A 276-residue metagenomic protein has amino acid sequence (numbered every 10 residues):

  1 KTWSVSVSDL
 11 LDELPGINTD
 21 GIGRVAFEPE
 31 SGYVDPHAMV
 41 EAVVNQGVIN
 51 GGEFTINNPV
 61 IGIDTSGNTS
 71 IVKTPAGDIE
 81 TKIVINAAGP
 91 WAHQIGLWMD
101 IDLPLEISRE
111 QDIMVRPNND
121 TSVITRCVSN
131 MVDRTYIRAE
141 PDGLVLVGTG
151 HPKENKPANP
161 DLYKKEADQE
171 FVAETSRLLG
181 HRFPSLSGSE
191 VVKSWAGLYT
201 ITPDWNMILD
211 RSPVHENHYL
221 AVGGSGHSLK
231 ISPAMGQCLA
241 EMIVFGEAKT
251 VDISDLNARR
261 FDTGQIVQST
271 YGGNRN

Functional and structural regions predicted by a protein language model:
K1-S8, D102-L105, G188, G246-I253: A short alpha-helix-loop-beta-strand transition element characteristic of N-terminal alpha/beta dinucleotide-binding
T2-N50, A158-L162, E216, V222-G224: Helix-loop-beta segment of a Rossmann-like dinucleotide-binding subdomain
W3-V5, E53-T55, V192: General small-molecule cofactor/ligand-binding pocket signal
L14-I22, D64-I71, I201-W205, V214-H215: A short, glycine/Asx- and small/polar-enriched loop/turn that sits immediately N-terminal to a beta-strand
A26-I83: Helical element adjacent to the flavin cofactor pocket in flavoenzyme catalytic cores
P36, R177-N276: C-terminal catalytic lobe of FAD-dependent flavoproteins
D78-R126, T250: Central helical "cap/lid" subdomain
D102-P104, P117-H218: Active-site lid/adjacent beta-loop-alpha segment flanking the redox-cofactor pocket in flavoenzymes
